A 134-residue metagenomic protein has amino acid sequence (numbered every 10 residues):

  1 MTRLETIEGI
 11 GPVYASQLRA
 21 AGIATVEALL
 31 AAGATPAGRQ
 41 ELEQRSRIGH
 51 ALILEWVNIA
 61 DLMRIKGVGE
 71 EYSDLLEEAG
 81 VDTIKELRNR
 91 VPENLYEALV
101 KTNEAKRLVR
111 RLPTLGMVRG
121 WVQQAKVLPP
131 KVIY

Functional and structural regions predicted by a protein language model:
M1-Y134: C-terminal extensions
